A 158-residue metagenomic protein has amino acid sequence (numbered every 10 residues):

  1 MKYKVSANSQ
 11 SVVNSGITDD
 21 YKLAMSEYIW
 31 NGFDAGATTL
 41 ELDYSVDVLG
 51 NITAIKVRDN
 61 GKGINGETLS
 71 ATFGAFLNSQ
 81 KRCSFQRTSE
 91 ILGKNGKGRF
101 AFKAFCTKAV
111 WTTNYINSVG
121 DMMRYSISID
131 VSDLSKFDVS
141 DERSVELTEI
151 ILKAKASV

Functional and structural regions predicted by a protein language model:
M1-V48, E67-G74, K81: Bergerat-fold GHKL ATPase/HATPase_c domain
K4-V5, S9-Q10, K56, S89-L92: Short, functionally important structural connectors and interaction interfaces within domains
V48-L49, S118: Short secondary-structure capping/turn micro-motifs that flank functional sites
G50-I55: Short beta-strand element(s) in the Bergerat
D59: Acidic ATP/Mg2+-coordinating residue in the GHKL
G63-N65: A short glycine-centered beta->alpha linker in the GHKL/HATPase_c
T72-L92: Bergerat-fold ATP-binding/catalytic subdomain of histidine kinases
R87-V158: GHKL-type ATPase core
